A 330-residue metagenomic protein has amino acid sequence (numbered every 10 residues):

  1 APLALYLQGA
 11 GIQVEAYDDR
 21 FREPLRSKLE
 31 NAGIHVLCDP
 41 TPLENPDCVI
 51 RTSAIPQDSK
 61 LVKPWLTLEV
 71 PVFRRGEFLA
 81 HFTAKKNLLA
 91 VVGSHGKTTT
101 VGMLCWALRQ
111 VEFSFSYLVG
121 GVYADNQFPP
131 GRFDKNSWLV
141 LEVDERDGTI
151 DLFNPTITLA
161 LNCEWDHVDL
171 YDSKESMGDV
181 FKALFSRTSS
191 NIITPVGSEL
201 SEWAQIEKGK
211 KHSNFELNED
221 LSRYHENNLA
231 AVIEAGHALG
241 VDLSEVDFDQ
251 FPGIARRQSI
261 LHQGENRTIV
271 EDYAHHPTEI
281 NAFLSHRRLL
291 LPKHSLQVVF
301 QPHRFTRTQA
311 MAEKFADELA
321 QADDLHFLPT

Functional and structural regions predicted by a protein language model:
A1-A4: Glycine-rich adenosine-cofactor-binding loop
Y6-A10, E30, E44-P46, S53-T194 (+3 more regions): Phosphate-binding loop of NTP-binding sites
Y6-A10, N218-D324: Nucleotide phosphate-binding/pyrophosphate-handling subdomain across enzymes that bind or process nucleotide phosphates
A10-R26: NAD(P)-binding Rossmann-fold cofactor-contacting core
E15, S116, H326: Conserved beta-strand positions in the Rossmann-like core of class I SAM-dependent methyltransferases
F21-S27, Q57-L61, M311: Short, glycine/polar-rich helix-capping loops at beta-to-alpha or helix-loop-helix junctions that flank or form
H35-D39, F73: Short acidic-hydrophobic, aromatic-tinged amphipathic segments that line or gate anion-handling sites
A160-N162, P195, F215, S295-P302 (+1 more regions): Short beta-strands and strand-loop turn motifs
